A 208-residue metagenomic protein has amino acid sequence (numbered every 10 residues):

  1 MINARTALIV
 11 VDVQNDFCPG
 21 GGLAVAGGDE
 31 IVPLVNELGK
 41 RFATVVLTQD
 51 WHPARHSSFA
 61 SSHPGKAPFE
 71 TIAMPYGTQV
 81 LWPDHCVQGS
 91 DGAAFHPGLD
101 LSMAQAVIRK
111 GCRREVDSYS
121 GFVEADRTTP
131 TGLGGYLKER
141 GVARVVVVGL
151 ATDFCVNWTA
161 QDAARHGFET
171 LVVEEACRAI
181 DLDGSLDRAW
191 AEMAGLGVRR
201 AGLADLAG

Functional and structural regions predicted by a protein language model:
M1-R114, G121, G134, E139 (+3 more regions): Active-site acidic carboxylates
S118, V123-D126: Active-site rim loops that border cofactor/substrate pockets in soluble metabolic enzymes
D126-R127, A163: Long, charged low-complexity segments
R127, T131-G135: A generic "structured core" feature
V148: Short beta-strand immediately N-terminal to the catalytic nucleophile in serine-hydrolase-like folds
A151-C155: Gly/Ser/Thr-rich loops at beta-strand to alpha-helix junctions that form or flank small-molecule/cofactor-binding
